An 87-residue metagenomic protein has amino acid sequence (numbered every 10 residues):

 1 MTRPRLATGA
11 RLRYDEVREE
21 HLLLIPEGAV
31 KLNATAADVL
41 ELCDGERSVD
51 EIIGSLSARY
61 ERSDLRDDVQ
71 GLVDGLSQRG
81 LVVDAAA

Functional and structural regions predicted by a protein language model:
M1-E41, A85-A86: Acidic, low-complexity/disordered tracts enriched in E/D and polar residues
G28-A87: Long, charge-rich, low-complexity alpha-helical segments
